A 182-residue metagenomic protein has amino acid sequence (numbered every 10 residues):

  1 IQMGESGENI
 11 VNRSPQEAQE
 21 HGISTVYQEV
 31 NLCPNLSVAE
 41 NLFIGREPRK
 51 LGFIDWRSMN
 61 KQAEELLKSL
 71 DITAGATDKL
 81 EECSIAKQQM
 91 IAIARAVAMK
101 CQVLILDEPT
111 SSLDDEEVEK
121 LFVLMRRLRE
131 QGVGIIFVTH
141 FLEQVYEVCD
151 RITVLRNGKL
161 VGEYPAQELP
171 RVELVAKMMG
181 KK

Functional and structural regions predicted by a protein language model:
I1-K182: Glycine-rich phosphate-binding loops of nucleotide-dependent enzymes
